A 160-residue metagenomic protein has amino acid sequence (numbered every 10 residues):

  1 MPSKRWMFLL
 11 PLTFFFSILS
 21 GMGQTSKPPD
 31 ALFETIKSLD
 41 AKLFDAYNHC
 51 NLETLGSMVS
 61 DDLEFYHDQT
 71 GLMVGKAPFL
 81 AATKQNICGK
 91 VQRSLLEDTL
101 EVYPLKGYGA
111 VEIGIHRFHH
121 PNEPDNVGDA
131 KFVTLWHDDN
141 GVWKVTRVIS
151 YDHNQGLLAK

Functional and structural regions predicted by a protein language model:
M1-L9: Bacterial N-terminal signal peptides that target proteins for export
P2, I18-D61, L157-K160: Short, low-complexity N-terminal intrinsically disordered segments enriched in polar/charged residues
L9-I18: Bacterial N-terminal signal peptides
E34-T35, L52-Y108, I115-R117, D125: A solvent-exposed, acidic/Ser-Thr-rich amphipathic alpha-helical stretch
V102-A110, H137-V142: A short, structured loop/turn motif at beta-sheet edges
F118-N122, W136: Beta-strand elements of well-folded, non-transmembrane domains
D129-G156: Short beta-strand edge/turn micro-motifs at domain boundaries
